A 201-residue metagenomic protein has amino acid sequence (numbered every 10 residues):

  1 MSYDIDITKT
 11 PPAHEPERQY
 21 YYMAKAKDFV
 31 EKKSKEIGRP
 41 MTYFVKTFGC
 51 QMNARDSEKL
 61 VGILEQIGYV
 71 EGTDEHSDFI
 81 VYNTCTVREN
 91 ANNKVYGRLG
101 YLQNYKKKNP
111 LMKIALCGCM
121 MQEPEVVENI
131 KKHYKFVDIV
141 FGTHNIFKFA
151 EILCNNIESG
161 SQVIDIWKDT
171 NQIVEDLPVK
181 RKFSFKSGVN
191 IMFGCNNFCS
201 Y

Functional and structural regions predicted by a protein language model:
S2-Y201: Proteins enriched for Cys/Gly/acidic motifs involved in redox and nucleic-acid/cofactor modification
